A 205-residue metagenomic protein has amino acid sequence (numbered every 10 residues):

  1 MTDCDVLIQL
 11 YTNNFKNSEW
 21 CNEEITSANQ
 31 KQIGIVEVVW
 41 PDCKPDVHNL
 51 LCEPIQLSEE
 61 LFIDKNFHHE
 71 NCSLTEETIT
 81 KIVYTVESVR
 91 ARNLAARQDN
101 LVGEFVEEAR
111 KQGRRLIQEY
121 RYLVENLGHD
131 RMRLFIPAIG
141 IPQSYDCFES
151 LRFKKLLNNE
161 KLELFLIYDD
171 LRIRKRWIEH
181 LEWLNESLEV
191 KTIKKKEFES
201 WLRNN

Functional and structural regions predicted by a protein language model:
C4: An anion/phosphate-binding loop that grips the pyrophosphate of nucleotide cofactors and donors
L7-Q9: Inter-motif core of Ras-like GTPase G domains
T12, V39-W40: Residue-level recognition of beta-strand->loop/alpha-helix junctions
N13-I33, D46-V47, R172-H180: Conserved TIR/SEFIR loop-to-helix hotspot centered on a Trp-containing motif with a nearby acidic residue
G34-V36, L162-E163: Proline-centered loop/turn at the N-terminus of a beta-strand
P41-N205: C-terminal interaction surface of TIR/SEFIR-family domains
